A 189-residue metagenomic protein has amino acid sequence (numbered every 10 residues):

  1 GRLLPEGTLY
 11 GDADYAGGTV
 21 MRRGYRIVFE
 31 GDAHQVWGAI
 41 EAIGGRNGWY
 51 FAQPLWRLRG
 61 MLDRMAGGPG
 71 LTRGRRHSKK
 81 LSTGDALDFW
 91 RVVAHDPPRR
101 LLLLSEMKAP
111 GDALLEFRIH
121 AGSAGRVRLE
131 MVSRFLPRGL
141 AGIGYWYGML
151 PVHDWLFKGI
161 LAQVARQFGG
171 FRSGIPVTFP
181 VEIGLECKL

Functional and structural regions predicted by a protein language model:
G1-T72, T178, E182-L189: Hydrophobic ligand-binding cavity/cleft-lining segments
V36-I40, V92, L129-M131, V164: Hydrophobic pocket/interface hotspot
G67-A86: Secreted/surface-exposed cysteine- and glycine-rich disulfide frameworks
T83-F89, P110-D112: Short coil-to-beta-strand transition motifs
W90-R91, F117: Small-residue-enriched segments and motifs
H95-L103: Short, hydrophobic/aromatic-rich segments at coil-to-beta transitions
S105-D154: Beta-strand/loop substructures that line and gate deep hydrophobic ligand-binding cavities in soluble
G139-V177: A conserved amphipathic terminal alpha-helix motif
